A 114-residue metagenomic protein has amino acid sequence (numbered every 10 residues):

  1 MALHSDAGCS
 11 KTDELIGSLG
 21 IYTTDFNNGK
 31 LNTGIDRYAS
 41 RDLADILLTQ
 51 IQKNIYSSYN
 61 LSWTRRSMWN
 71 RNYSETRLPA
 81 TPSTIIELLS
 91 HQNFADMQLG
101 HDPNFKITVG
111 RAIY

Functional and structural regions predicted by a protein language model:
M1, I21, T84-I86: Hydrophobic/aromatic beta-strand patches that form the interior of the parallel beta-sheet core in alpha/beta enzyme
D6-C9, Y59-Y114: Active-site-adjacent mobile loop/cap segments within catalytic or ligand-binding domains
A7-Y38, D42: A short, glycine/acidic-enriched catalytic loop
S18, S40-L48, M97, G110 (+1 more regions): Extracytoplasmic/secreted envelope proteins and their assembly/folding machinery, especially bacterial periplasmic
G20, N54-S57, R71: Intrinsically disordered, low-complexity segments enriched in small/polar residues
G34-Y59: Acidic, glycine-rich loop-and-strand cores that form catalytic or ligand-binding grooves in diverse globular domains
